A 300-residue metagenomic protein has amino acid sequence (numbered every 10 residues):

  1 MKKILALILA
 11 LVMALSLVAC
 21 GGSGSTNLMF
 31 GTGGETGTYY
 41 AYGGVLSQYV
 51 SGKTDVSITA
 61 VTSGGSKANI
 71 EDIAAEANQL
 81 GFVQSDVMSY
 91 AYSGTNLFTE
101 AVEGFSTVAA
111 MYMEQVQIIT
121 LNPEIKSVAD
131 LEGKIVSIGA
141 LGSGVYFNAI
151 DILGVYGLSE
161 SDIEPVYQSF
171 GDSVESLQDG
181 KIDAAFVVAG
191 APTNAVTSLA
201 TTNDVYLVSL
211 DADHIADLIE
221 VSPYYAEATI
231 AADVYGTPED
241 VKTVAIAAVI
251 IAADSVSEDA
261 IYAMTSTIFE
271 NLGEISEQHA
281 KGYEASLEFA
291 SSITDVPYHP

Functional and structural regions predicted by a protein language model:
M1-L9: Positively charged n-region of N-terminal signal peptides that target proteins for export
S16-A19: C-terminal motif of bacterial Sec signal peptides marking the signal peptidase cleavage site
G21-S23: Bacterial signal peptide processing site
S25-S57, M113-D179, P297-P300: Bilobed "Venus flytrap"/periplasmic-binding protein-like clamshell domains and structurally analogous long
Y42, D172, D179, A189-L207 (+2 more regions): An extracytoplasmic/periplasmic, membrane-proximal ligand-sensing/linker region
G44-Q48, V61-E100, I118-E124, G171-S176 (+2 more regions): Pocket-flanking alpha-helical
T99-M111, D233-K242: A structural signal for short loop-to-beta-strand junctions that line the ligand-binding cleft of periplasmic/secreted
Y206-A263: C-terminal lobe and pocket-closing loops of periplasmic/extracytoplasmic Venus-flytrap solute-binding proteins
